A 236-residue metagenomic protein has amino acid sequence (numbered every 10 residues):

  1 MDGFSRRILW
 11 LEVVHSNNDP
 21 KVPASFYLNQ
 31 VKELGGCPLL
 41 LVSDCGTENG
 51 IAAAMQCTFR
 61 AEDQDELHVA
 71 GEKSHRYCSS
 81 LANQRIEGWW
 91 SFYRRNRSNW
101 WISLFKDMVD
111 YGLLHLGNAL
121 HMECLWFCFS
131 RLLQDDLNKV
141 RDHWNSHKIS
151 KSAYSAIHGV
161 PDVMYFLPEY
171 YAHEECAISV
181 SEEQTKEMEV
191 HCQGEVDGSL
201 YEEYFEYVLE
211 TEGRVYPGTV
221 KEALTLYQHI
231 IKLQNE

Functional and structural regions predicted by a protein language model:
D2-Y154, Y207-E236: RNase H-like DDE/DDD metal-dependent nuclease/strand-transfer catalytic core used by mobile genetic elements
I149-E236: Protein C-terminal end segments and domain termini
